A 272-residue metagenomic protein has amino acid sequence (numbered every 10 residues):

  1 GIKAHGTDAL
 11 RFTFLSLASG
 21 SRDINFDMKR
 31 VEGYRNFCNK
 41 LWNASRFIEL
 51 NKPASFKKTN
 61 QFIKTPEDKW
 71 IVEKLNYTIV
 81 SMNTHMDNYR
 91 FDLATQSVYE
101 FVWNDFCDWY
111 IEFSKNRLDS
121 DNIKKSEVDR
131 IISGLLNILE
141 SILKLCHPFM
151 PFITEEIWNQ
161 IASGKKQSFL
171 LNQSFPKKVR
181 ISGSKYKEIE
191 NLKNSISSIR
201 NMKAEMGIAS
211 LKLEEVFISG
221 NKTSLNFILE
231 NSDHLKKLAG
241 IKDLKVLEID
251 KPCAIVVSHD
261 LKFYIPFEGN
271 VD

Functional and structural regions predicted by a protein language model:
G1-K64, A162-K166, E205-E214, I228: Catalytic adenosine-cofactor/nucleotide-binding cores of aminoacyl-tRNA synthetases and other
A9, L15, N36-E49, P66-T78 (+2 more regions): Core structural elements
F14, I24-K29, N51-Q61, Y89-V98 (+5 more regions): Short coil/turn segments at secondary-structure boundaries
L15, A54-N83, E112-S197, S258: Acidic, turn-prone loop/beta-hairpin segments
N25-Y34, T78-V98, I142, S184-K185 (+1 more regions): Extended, non-catalytic structural segments that build the interaction scaffolds of large macromolecular assemblies
E32, Q160-D272: C-terminal low-complexity, glycine/proline- and small-hydrophobic-enriched intrinsically disordered tails that act as
I48, H85, W109-E112, L145-C146 (+1 more regions): Short alpha-helical functional segments enriched in proximate histidine and acidic residues
